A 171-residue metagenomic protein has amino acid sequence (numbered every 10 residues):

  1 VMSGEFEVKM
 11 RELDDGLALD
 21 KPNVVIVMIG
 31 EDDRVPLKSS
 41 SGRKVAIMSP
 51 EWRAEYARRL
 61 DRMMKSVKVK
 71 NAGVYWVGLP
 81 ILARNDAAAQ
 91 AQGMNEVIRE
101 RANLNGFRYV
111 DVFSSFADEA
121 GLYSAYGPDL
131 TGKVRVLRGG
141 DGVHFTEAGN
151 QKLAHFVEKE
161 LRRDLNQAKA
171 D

Functional and structural regions predicted by a protein language model:
V1-E55: Conserved SGNH/GDSL esterase-like catalytic core that processes O-acyl groups on lipids and polysaccharides
V1-G4, D15, V45-A54, M64 (+2 more regions): Second-shell loop/turn segments in exported
V8, E12, V24, M48-E51 (+6 more regions): Extracytoplasmic/secreted proteins, especially bacterial periplasmic and envelope-associated proteins
E12-G16, R62-S66, E100, E160: A generic secondary-structure signal
D20-V25, K68-Y75, N105-R108: Loop/turn elements at helix/coil->beta-strand transitions in domains of secreted/extracellular proteins
M28-R34, K38, D61-E96, F113: Active-site segments of SGNH/GDSL-like serine hydrolases that catalyze O-acetyl group transfer/hydrolysis on lipids
S39-K44, G78-L79, V134-R138: A short small-residue
I81-D171: Catalytic His-Asp segment of secreted/periplasmic serine-dependent ester chemistry enzymes
